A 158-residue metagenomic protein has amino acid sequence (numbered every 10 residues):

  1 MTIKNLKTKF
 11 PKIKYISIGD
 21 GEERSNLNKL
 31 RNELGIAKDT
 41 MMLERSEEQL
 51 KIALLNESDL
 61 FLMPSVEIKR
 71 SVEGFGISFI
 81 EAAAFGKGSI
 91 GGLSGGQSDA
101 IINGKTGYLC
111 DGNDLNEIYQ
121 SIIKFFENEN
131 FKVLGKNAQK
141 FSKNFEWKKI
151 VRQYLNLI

Functional and structural regions predicted by a protein language model:
K12, E117, N130-N144, N156: A short, well-ordered alpha-helix in the C-terminal region of glycosyltransferases
S17-I18, N26-Q49: Nucleotide-activated donor-binding/catalytic signature segment of Leloir-type glycosyltransferases, i.e., the conserved
R45-S46, A53-S58: Short alpha-helical donor nucleotide-sugar binding micro-motif in glycosyltransferases
N56-V72, K87: Acidic donor-binding loop of glycosyltransferase active sites
V66-I80, S98-D99: Nucleotide-sugar-dependent
F79, A84, G88-G91, I101: Short hydrophobic beta-strand element within catalytic cores of glycosyltransferases and related nucleotide-activated
N103-G104, Y108-L115, I123-E129: Conserved acidic donor-binding segment of nucleotide-sugar-dependent glycosyltransferases
W147-I158: C-terminal alpha-helical cap of glycosyltransferases
